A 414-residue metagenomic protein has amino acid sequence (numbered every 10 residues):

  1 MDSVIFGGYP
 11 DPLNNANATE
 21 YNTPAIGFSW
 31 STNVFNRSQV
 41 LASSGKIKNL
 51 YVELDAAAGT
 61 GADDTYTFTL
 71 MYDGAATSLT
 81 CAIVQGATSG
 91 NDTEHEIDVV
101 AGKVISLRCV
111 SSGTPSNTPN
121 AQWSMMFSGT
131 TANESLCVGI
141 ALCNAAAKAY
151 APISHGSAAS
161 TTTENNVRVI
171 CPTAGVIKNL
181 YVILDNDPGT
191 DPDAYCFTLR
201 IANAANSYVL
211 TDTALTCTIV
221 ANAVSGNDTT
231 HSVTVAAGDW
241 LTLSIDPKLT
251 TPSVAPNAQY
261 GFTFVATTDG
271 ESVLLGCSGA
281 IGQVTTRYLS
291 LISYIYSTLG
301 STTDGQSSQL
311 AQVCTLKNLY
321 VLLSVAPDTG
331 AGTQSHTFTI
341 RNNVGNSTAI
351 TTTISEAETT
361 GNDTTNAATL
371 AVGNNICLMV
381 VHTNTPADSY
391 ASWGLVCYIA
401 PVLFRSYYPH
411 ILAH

Functional and structural regions predicted by a protein language model:
M1-F68, S111-F197, A202, I245-F338 (+2 more regions): Beta-sheet-rich sandwich/jelly-roll-like modules and their strand-loop junctions
D64-T131, D193-D269, Q334-P401: Aromatic- and Gly/Pro-enriched, solvent-exposed loop/edge beta-strand patches characteristic of beta-rich domains
H410-L412: Short, cationic, amphipathic peptide segments
